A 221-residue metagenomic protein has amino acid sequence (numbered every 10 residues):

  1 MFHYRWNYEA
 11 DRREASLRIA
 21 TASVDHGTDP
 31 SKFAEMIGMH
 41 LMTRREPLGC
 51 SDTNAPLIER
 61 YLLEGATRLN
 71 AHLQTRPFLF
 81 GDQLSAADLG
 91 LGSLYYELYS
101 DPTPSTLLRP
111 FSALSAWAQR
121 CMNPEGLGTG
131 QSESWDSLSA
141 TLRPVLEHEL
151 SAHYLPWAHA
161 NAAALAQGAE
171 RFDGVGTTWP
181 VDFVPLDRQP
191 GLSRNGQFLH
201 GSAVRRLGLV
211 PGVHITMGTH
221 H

Functional and structural regions predicted by a protein language model:
M1-L57, Y61: Internal, well-ordered alpha/beta segment that forms a basic, Gly-enriched binding/recognition surface
M1-T28, L79, Y99, E149-H221: GST-like domain detector, emphasizing the conserved glutathione-binding G-site in the N-terminal thioredoxin-like
L48-T53, T75-F80, D101-L107: Inter-helical turn/loop segments and adjacent helix faces that build the functional surface of alpha-helical bundle
A55-E59, L84, F111: Amphipathic, non-membrane alpha-helical segments in soluble helical-bundle scaffolds
L63-T67, S115-A118: Hydrophobic core segments within long, regular secondary-structure runs in both alpha- and beta-rich folds
E64-P77: Ligand-binding pocket segment of bilobal, Venus flytrap-like solute-binding proteins
L79-Y99: GST superfamily/GST-like fold recognition
G92-T178: Active-site/pore-lining binding-face segments in mid-to-C-terminal subdomains
